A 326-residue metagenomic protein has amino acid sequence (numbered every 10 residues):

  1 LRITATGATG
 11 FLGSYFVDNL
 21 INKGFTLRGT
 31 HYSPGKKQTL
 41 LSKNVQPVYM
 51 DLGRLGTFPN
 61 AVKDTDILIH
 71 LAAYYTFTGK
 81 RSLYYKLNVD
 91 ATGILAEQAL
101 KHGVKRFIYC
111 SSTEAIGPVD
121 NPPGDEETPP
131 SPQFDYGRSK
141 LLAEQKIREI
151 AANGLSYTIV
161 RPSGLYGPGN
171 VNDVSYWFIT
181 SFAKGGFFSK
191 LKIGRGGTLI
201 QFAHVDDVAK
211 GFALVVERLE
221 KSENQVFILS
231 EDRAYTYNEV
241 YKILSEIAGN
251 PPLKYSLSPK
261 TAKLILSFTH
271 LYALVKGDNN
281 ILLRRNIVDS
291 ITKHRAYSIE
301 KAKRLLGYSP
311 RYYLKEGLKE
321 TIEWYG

Functional and structural regions predicted by a protein language model:
L1-K23: N-terminal Rossmann NAD(P)H-binding glycine-rich loop of SDR-like oxidoreductase domains
T6, G167, K192-T198, F227-A234 (+3 more regions): Glycine-rich Rossmann NAD(P)(H)-binding loop
V45-V89, Q98, P118: NAD(P)H-binding glycine-rich loop region in Rossmannoid oxidoreductase-like domains and their noncatalytic homologs
I94-Y136, T158: Conserved Rossmann-fold NAD(P)-dependent oxidoreductase catalytic core, especially the SDR/UDP-sugar
E144-P168: Conserved beta-loop-beta element that borders a ligand/cofactor-binding pocket
T180-A203, D207, G211-L214, I228: A conserved pocket-lining segment of Rossmann-fold NAD(P)-dependent short-chain dehydrogenase/reductase
V215-L282, I299, K315, K319-E320: Mid/C-terminal beta-alpha module of Rossmann-like enzyme folds, strongest in SDR-family dehydrogenases/epimerases
K293, Y297-L305, S309, Y313-G326: Amphipathic terminal alpha-helices
